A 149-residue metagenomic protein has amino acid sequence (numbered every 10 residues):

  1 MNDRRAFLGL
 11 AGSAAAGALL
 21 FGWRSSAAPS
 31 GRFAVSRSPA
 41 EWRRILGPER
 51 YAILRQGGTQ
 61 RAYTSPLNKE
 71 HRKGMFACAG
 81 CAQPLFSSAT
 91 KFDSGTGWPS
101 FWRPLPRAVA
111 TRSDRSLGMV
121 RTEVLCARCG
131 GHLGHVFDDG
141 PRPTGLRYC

Functional and structural regions predicted by a protein language model:
M1-A15: N-terminal secretory signal peptides and thylakoid transit peptides that target proteins across membranes
F21-I53, R61: C-terminal segment of N-terminal export signals and the immediately downstream linker at the start of the mature
Q56-H71: N-terminal post-signal-peptidase region of extra-cytosolic proteins
H71-S100: Mid-length scaffold segments of soluble, non-membrane domains
M75, E123, L146: Residues immediately within or flanking Cys/His clusters that coordinate Zn2+ in small zinc-binding modules
C78, C126-C129: Short cysteine-rich clusters marking metal-coordination/redox-active sites
L85-F86, G134, D138: Short functional micro-motifs and their immediate structural scaffolds
D139-G145: Short linker/helix segments within small regulatory modules
